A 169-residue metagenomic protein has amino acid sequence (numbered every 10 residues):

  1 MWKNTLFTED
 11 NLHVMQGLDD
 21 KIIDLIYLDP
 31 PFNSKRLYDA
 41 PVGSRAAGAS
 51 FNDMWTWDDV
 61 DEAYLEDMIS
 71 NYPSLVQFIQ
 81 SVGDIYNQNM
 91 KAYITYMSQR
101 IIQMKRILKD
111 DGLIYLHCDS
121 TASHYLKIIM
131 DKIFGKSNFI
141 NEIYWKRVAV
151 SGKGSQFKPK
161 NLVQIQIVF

Functional and structural regions predicted by a protein language model:
M1-F169: Core catalytic lobe of class I
